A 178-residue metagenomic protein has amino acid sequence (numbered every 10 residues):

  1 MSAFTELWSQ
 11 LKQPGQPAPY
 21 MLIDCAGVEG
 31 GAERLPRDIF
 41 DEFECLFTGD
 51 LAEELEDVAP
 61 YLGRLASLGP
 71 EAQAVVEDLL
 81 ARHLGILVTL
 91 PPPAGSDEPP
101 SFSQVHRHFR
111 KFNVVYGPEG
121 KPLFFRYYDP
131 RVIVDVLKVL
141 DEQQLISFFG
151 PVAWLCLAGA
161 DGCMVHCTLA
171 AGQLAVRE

Functional and structural regions predicted by a protein language model:
M1-R126, P130-E178: Terminal low-complexity "docking" segments
